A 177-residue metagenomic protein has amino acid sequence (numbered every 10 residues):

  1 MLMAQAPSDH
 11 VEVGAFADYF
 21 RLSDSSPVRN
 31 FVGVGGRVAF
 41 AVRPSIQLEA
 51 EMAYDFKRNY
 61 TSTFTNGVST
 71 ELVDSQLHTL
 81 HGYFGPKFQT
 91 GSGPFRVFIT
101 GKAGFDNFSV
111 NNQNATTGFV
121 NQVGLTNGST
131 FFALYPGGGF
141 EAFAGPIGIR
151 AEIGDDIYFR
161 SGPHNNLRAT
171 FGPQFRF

Functional and structural regions predicted by a protein language model:
M1-S8: Cleavable N-terminal export/targeting peptides
Q5, G14, Y19, A39-G118 (+5 more regions): Gram-negative (and chloroplast) outer-membrane scaffold detector with strong preference for beta-barrel transmembrane
P7, S25-F31, E71-H78, N121-T130 (+1 more regions): Replace "Gram-negative outer membrane beta-barrel proteins" with "bacterial and organellar outer membrane beta-barrel
F31-A39: Short catalytic helix/loop segments, enriched in acidic residues and glycine and frequently bearing histidine
G148-R150: Extracellular beta-propeller repeat domains
I153-Y158: Low-complexity, intrinsically disordered Gly/Pro/Thr-rich segments
